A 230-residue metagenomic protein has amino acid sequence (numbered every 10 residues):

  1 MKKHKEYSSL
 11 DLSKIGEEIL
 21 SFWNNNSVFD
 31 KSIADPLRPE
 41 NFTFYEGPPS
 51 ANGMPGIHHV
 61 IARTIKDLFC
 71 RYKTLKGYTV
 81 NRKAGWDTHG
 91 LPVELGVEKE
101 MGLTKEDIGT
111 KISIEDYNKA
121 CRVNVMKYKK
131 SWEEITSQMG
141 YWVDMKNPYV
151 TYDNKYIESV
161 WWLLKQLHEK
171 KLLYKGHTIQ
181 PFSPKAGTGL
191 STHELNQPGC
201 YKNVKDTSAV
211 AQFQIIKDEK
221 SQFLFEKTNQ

Functional and structural regions predicted by a protein language model:
M1-Q230: N-terminal, positively charged nucleic-acid-binding surface of large information/translation enzymes
